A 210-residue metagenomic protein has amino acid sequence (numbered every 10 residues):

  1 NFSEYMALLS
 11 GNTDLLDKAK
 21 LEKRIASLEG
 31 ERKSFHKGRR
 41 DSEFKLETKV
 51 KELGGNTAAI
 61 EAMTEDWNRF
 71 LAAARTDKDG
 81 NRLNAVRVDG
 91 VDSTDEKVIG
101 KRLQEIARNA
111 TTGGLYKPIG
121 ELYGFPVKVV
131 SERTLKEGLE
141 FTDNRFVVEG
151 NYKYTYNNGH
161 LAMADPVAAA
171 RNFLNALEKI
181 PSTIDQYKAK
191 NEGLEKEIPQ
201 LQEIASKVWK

Functional and structural regions predicted by a protein language model:
N1, N12, D41, N56 (+8 more regions): Detector for Asparagine
N1-Y5, G90, T94-E96, N158-L161 (+1 more regions): Secondary-structure junction/capping motif
F2, K18, E96-G100, V167-A170: Short amphipathic alpha-helical segments that mediate assembly, nucleic-acid/protein binding, or membrane association
F2-R82: Long, largely alpha-helical accessory region at the distal end of helicase-like NTP-driven motors
Y5, W67, I99, L103-A107 (+3 more regions): Generic structural signal of hydrophobic/aromatic residues within well-ordered alpha-helices of folded domains
N12-D17, D41, D66, D77-N81 (+6 more regions): Acidic-enriched, low-complexity/disordered segments with a strong bias for Aspartate over Glutamate
A19-G38, K45, G114-K210: Mid-to-C-terminal oligomerization/interaction "stalk" domains of large proteins
K49-G114, K207-K210: Coiled-coil termination/hinge junctions
